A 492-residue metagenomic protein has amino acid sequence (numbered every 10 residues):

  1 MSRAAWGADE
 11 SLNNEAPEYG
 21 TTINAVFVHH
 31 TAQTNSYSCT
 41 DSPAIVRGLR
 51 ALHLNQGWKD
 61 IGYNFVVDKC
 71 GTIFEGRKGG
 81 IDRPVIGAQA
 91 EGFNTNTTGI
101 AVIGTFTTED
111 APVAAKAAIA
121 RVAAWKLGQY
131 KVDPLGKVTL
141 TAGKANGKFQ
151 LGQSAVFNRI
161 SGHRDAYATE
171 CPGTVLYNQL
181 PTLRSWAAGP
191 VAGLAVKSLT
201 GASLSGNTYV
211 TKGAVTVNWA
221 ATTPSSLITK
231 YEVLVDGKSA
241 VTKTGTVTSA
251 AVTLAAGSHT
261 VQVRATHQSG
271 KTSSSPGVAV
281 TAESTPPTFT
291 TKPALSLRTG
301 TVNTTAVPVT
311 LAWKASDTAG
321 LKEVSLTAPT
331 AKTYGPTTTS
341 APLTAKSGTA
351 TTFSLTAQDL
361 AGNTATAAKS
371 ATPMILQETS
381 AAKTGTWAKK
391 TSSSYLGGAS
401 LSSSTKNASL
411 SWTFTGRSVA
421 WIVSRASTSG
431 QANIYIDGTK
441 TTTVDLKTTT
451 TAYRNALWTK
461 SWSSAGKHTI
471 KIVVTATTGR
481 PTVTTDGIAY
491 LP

Functional and structural regions predicted by a protein language model:
M1-G20, A25-T31, K69-P84, A88 (+2 more regions): Basic/polar, cationic surfaces and motifs that engage anionic cell-wall and phosphate/carboxylate ligands
L12-N13, G20-G57: Active-site acidic/histidine clusters and adjacent loop/turn architecture that either coordinate catalytic ions
L204, Q268, A282-L311, A319-G320 (+2 more regions): Glycan-recognition surfaces in beta-rich domains, encompassing non-catalytic CBMs and lectin-like receptor-binding
W219-A221, V233, W313-A315, V324-L326 (+1 more regions): Residue-level signature of extracellular beta-strand-rich folds
T222-I228, G270-K271, S316-E323: Extracellular acidic loop/turn motifs
T229-G237, L321-T330, N433-Y435: Change to "...patches in solvent-exposed regions of secreted, membrane-anchored, or virion-exposed structural
S239-T246, A331-T338: Short beta-strand segments within Ig-like beta-sandwich modules, predominantly Fibronectin type-III
S249-A256, S340-G348: Solvent-exposed segments in extracellular or luminal domains encompassing
